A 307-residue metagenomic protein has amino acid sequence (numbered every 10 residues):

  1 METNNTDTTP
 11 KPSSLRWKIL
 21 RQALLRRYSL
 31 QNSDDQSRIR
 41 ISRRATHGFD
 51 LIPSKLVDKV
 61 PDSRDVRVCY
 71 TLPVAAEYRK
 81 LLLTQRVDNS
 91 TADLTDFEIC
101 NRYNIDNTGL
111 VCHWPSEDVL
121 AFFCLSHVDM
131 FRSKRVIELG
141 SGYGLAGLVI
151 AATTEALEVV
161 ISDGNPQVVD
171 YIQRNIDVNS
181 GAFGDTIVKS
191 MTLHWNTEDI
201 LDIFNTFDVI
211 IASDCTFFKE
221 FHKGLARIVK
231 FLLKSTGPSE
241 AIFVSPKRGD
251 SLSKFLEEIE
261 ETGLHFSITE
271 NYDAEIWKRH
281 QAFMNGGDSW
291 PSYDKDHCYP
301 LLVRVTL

Functional and structural regions predicted by a protein language model:
M1-L307: S-adenosylmethionine-dependent methyltransferases
